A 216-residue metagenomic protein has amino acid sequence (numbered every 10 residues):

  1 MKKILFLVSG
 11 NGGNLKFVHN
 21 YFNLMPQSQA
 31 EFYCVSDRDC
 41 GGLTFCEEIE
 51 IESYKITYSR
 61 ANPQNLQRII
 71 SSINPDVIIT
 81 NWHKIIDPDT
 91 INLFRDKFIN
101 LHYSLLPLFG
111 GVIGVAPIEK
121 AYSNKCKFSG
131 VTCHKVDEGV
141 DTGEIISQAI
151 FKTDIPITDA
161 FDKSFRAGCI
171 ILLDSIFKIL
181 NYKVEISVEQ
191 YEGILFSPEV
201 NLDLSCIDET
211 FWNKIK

Functional and structural regions predicted by a protein language model:
M1-G41: N-terminal Rossmann-like dinucleotide-binding module
K3, D76-V77: Structural motif
N14-L15, G42-L43, P63, I86-P88: Short, well-ordered alpha-helical microsegments
F32, N74-D76, D96: Conserved acidic residues
V35-R60: Conserved nucleotide-sugar phosphate-binding/catalytic loop shared by glycosyltransferases and other
P63-I73: Short amphipathic alpha-helix with an adjacent loop that forms part of the alpha/beta core around
N81-L202, T210: Donor/substrate-binding cores of folate-linked one-carbon enzymes
